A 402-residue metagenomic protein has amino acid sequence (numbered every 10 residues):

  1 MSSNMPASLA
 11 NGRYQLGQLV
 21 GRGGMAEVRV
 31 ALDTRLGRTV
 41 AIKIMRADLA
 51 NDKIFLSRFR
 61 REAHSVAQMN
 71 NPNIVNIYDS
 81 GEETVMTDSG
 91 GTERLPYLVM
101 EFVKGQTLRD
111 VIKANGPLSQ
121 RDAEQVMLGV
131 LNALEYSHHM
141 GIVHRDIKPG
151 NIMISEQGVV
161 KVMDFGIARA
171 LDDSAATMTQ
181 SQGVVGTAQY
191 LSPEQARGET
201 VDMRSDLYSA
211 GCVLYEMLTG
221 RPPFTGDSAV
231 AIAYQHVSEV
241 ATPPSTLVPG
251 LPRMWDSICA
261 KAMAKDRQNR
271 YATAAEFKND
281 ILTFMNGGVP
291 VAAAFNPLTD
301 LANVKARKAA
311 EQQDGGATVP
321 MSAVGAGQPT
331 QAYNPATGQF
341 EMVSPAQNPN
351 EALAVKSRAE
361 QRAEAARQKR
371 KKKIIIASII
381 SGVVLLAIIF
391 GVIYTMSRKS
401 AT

Functional and structural regions predicted by a protein language model:
M1-G316: Eukaryotic protein kinase
Q312-T402: C-terminal or otherwise distal, non-catalytic regulatory regions appended to signaling enzyme catalytic cores
